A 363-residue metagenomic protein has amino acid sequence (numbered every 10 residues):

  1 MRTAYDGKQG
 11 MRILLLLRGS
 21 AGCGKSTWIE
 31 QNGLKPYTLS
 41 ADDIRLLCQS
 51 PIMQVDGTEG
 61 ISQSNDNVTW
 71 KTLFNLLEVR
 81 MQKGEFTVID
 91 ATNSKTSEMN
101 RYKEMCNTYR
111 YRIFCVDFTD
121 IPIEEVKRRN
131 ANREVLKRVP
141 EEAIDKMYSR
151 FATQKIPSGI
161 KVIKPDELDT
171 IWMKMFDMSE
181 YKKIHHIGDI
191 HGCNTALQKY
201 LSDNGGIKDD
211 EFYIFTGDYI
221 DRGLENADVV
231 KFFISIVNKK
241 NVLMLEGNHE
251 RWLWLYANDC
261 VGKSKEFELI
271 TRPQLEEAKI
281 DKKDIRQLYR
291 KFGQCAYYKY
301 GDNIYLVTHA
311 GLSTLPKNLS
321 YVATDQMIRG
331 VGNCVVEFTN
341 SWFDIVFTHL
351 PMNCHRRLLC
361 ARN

Functional and structural regions predicted by a protein language model:
R2-D6, M11-R18, C23, Q31 (+2 more regions): Conserved GTP-binding G-domain of TRAFAC-class P-loop NTPases and closely related GTPase folds
S26-E85, E124-R128: Conserved substrate/cofactor phosphate-moiety recognition/catalytic segment in nucleotide-dependent phosphotransferases
D42, D189, G217-D218, G247-N248 (+1 more regions): Active-site glycine-centered loops adjacent to acidic/histidine catalytic or metal-binding residues that shape
L47, P51-V55, N93-L136: ATP-dependent NMP and nucleoside kinases share a basic, alpha-helical "lid"
Q63-V116: Glycine-rich phosphate-binding loop used to anchor ATP phosphates in small-molecule kinases, encompassing both
V135, E142, D210, R222-T314 (+1 more regions): Active-site neighborhood of divalent metal-dependent phosphoester bond hydrolases
D166-F232: N-terminal active-site segment of His-dependent metallophosphoesterases
C334-N363: Conserved beta-sheet core of the metallophosphoesterase superfamily
